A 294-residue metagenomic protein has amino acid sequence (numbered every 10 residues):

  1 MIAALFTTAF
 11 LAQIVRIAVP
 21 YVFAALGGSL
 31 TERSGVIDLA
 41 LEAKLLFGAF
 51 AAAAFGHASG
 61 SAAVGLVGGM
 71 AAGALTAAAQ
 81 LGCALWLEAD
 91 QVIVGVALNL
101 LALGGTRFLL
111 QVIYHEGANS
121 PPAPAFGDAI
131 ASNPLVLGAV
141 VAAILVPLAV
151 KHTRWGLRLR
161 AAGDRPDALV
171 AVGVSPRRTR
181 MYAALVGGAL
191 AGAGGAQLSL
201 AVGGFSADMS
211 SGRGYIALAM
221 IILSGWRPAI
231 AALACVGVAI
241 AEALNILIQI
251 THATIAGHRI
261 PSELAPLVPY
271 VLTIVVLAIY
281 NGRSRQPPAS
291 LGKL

Functional and structural regions predicted by a protein language model:
M1-A24, I37, A51, S59-V64: Membrane-interfacial amphipathic/re-entrant helices at transmembrane-helix boundaries
A9-L11, V150, G187-I221, A253 (+1 more regions): Inter-helical junctions in multi-pass inner-membrane proteins, predominant in energy-converting antiporter-like
A18-G27, A43-F50, A74-A78, G163 (+3 more regions): Hydrophobic alpha-helical segments embedded in the membrane of multi-pass proteins
G27, L145-V146, V150, R154 (+3 more regions): Cytosolic-side transmembrane-helix boundaries in multi-pass membrane proteins
S29-G48, L85-L98, G203-I216, P228-G237: Short, non-helical or kinked segments that cap or interrupt transmembrane helices
G60-G105, V141, E242: Alpha-helical transmembrane segments within multi-pass membrane transporters and channels
Q91, A102-H152, A207, A253-A265 (+1 more regions): Transmembrane helix-bundle core of multi-pass membrane transporters and related energy-transducing complexes
A131-F205, P228-L233: Helix-loop-helix "hairpin" substructures at the membrane interface of multi-pass membrane proteins
